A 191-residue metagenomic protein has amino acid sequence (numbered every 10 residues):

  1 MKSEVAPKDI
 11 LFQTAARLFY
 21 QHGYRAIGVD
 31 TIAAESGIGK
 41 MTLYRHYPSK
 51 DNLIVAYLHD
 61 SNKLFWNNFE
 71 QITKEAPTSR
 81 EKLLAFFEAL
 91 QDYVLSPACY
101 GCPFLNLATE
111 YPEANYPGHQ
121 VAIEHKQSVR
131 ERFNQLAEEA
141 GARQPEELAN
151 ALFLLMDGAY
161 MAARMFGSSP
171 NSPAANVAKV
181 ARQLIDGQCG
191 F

Functional and structural regions predicted by a protein language model:
M1-H22, A26-I38, N52: Basic, helix-initiating cap at the start of DNA-binding domains
G37-Y47: Short hydrophobic/aromatic patch on the recognition helix
D51-L53, L107: A secondary-structure capping/hinge motif
I54-S61, N68: Alpha-helical DNA-contacting segments of helix-turn-helix folds
A56, E70-S96, E139, A149-L152: Hydrophobic alpha-helical connector segments
Q71, P117-S128, R132-Q135: Short, solvent-exposed amphipathic helices
S96-P117: Amphipathic alpha-helical segments used for helix-helix packing
H119-E124, E139-Q188: Hydrophobic/aromatic-rich alpha-helical bundle segments in the mid-to-C-terminal region
